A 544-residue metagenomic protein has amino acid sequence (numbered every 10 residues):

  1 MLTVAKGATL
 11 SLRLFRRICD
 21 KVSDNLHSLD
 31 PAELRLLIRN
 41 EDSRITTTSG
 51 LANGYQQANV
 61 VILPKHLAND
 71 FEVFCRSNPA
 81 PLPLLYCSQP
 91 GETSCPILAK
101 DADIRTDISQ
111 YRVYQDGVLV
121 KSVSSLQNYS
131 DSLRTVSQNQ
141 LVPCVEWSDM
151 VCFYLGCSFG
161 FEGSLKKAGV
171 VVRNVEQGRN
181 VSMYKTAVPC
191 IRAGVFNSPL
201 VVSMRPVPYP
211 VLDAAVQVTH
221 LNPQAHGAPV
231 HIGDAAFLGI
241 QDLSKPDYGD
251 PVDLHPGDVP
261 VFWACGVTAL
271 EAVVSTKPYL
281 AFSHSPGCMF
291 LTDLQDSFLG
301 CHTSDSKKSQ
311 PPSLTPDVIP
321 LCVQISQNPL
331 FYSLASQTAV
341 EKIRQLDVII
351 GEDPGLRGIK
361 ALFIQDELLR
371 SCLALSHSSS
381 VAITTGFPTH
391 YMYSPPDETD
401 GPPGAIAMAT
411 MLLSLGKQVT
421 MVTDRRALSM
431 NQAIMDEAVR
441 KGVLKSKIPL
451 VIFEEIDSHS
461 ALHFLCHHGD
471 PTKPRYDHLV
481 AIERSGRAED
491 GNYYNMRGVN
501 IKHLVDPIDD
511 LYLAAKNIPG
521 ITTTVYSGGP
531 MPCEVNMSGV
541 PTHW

Functional and structural regions predicted by a protein language model:
L2, G7-S158, L200-R425, A433-I434 (+1 more regions): Metallocofactor- and cofactor-centric catalytic cores in central/energy metabolism, strongly enriched
L133, A433-A515: An acidic, phosphate/nucleotide-engaging active-site surface
G163-K167, E176-Q177, L212-V218, G227 (+4 more regions): A short secondary-structure junction signal
V170, R179-G194, E489-V505, M537-W544: Short, surface-exposed, charged loop/turn segments at secondary-structure junctions
S379, P474-H478, I521: Conserved acidic residues
F387-T389, R484-R487, G529-P530: Short glycine-rich anion-binding loops that position phosphate/pyrophosphate groups of nucleotides and phosphorylated
T420-V422, V451, H478, T522-Y526: Hydrophobic/aromatic beta-strand patches that form the interior of the parallel beta-sheet core in alpha/beta enzyme
A515-W544: Long, contiguous domain-sized segments
